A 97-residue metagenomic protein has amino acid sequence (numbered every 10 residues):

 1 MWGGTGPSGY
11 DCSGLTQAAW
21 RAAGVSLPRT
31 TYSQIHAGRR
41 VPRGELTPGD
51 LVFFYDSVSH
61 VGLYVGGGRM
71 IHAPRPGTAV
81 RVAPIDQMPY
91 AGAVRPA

Functional and structural regions predicted by a protein language model:
M1-P48: Catalytic cysteine-centered active-site loop
Q17-W20, D50, L63, V94: Residues within alpha-helical segments
V25, R29-R43, V65-A97: Aromatic- and glycine-rich peptidoglycan recognition patches
L51, S59-R69: Catalytic nucleophile-His microenvironment captured as a short glycine-rich beta-strand/loop that brackets
